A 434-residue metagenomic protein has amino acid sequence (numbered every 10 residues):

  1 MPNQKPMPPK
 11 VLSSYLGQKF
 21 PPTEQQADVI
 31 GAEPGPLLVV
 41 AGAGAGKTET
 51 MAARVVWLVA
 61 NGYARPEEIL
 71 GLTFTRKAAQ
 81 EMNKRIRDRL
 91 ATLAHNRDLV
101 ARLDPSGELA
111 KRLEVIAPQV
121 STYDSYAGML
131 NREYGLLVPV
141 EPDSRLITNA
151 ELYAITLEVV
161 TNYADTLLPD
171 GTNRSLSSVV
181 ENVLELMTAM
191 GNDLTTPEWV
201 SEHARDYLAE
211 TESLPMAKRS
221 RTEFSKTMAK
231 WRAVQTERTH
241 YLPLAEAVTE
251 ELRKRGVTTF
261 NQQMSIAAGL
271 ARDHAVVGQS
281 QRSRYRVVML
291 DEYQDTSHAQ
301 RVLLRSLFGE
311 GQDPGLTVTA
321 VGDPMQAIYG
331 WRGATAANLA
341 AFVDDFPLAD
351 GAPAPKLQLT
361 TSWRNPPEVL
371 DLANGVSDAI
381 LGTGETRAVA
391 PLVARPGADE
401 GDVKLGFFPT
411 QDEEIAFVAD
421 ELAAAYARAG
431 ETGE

Functional and structural regions predicted by a protein language model:
M1-V138, V276-Q279, G315-L316, A354 (+3 more regions): P-loop NTPase Walker
P2-S14, A52, W57, H298-A416 (+1 more regions): Conserved RecA-like helicase ATPase core segment that couples NTP binding/hydrolysis to strand translocation
K10-V40, T50, L70-G71, A78-A79 (+5 more regions): Conserved helicase NTPase motor core
S13, N83, R87, L152-L157 (+2 more regions): An amphipathic alpha-helix signature
R89, L137, E158-Y163, D345-F346 (+1 more regions): Conserved AAA+ ATPase "sensor/coupling" helix adjacent to the nucleotide-binding pocket
K111-A117, G135-E237, Y285, P353-W363 (+1 more regions): ATP-hydrolysis module of ASCE/P-loop NTPase motor domains, specifically the Walker B Asp-Glu catalytic pair
A423, A427-E434: Core RecA-like ATPase module of SF1/SF2 helicases and allied nucleic-acid translocases
